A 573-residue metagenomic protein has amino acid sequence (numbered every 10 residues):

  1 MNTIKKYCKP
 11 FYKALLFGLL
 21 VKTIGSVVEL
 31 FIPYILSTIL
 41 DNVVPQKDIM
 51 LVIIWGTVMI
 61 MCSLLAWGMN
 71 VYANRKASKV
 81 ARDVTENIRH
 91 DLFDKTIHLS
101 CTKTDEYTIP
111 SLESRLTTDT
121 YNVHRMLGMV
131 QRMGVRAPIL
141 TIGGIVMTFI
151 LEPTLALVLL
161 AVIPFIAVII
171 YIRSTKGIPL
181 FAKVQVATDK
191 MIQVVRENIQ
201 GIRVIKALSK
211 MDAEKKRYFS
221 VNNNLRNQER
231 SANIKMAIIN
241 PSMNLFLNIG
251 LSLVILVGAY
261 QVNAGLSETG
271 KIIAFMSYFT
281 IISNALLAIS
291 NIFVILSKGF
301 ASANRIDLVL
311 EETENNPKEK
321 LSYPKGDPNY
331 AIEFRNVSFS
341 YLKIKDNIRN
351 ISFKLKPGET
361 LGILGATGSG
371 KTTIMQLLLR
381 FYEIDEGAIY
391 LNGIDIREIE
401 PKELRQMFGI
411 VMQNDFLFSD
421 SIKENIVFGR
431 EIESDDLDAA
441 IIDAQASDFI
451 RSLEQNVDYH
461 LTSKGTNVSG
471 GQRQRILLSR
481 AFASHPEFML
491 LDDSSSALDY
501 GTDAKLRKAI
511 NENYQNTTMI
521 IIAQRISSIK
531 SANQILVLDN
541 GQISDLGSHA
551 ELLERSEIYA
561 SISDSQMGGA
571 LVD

Functional and structural regions predicted by a protein language model:
M1-E29, L36, V44-I60, L65 (+14 more regions): Membrane-integrated ABC transporters
P10, A14-V27, M59-C62, A66-G68 (+2 more regions): Transmembrane helices of ABC transporter permease
P10-K13, K76-A77, C101-T102, T118-Q131 (+7 more regions): An intracellular "coupling" helix at the cytosolic face of ABC transporter transmembrane type-1 domains
I32, L36, A73, A77 (+6 more regions): Hydrophobic/aromatic residues in alpha-helical transmembrane segments
Q46, R82, H90-S114, T118-T120 (+5 more regions): Short intracellular "coupling" helices and adjacent cytoplasmic loop segments at the cytosolic face of multi-pass
K47-V52, M147-A161, S231-R305, V309-L310: Helix-loop-helix
G326-D573: ABC-type nucleotide-binding domain
